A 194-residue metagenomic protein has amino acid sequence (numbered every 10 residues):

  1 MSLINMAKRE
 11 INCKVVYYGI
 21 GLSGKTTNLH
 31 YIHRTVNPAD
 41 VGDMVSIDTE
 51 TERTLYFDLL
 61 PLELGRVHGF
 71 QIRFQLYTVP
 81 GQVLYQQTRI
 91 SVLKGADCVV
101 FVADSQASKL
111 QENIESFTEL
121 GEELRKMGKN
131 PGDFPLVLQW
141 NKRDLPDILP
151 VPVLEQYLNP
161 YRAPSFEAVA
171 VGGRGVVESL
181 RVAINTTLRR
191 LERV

Functional and structural regions predicted by a protein language model:
S2-T49: Conserved G1/Walker A P-loop phosphate-binding module
K8, E52-L55, G65-F70, I90-G95 (+1 more regions): Conserved catalytic network of the ASCE P-loop NTPase/AAA+ motor domain
Y17, F101, L138-W140: Structural beta-sheet core signal
L22, Q82, Q106-S108, K142-P146 (+1 more regions): Conserved nucleotide-binding/hydrolysis micro-motifs of P-loop NTPases
M44-L84: Switch I (G2) and immediately adjacent beta-strands of P-loop GTPase domains
Y85-S108: Inter-motif core of Ras-like GTPase G domains
S105-Y161: Conserved C-terminal guanine-recognition region of P-loop GTPase G domains, centered on the G4
D144-V194: Canonical P-loop GTPase G-domain recognition
